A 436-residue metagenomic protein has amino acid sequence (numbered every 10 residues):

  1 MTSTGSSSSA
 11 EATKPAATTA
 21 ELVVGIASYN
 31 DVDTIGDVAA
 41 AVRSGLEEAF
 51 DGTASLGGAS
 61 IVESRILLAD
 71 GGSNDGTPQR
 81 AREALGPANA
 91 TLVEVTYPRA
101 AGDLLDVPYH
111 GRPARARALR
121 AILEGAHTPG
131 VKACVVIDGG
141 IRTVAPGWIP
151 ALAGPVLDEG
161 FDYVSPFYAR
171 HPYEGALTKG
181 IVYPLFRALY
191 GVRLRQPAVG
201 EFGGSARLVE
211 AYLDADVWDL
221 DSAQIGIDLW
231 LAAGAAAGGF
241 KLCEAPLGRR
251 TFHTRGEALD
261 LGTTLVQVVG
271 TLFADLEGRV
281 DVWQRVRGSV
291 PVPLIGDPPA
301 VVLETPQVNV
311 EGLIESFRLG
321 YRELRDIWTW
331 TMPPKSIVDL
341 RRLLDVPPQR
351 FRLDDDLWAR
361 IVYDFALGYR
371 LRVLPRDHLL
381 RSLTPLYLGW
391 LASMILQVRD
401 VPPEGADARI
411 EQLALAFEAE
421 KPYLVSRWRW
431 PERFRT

Functional and structural regions predicted by a protein language model:
D31-T53: Short, well-formed alpha-helical segments that are part of the catalytic scaffolds of diverse glycosyltransferases
F50-S73: Short beta-strand/loop segment that forms part of the nucleotide-sugar
D70-Q79, I141: A conserved acidic beta->alpha catalytic loop
G86-P129: Active-site-proximal specificity loops/subdomain of glycosyltransferases
V131-R142: Short beta-strand-to-loop acidic/aromatic patch adjacent to the donor-nucleotide binding site
V144-F167: Conserved donor-nucleotide/metal-binding helix-loop-beta segment in metal-dependent transferases, i.e., the alpha-helix
E244-G262, T271-G278, G288-P293: Active-site donor/metal-binding and catalytic loop motifs of nucleotide-sugar-dependent glycosylation enzymes
V269-T436: Terminal low-complexity segments of carbohydrate-biosynthetic enzymes
